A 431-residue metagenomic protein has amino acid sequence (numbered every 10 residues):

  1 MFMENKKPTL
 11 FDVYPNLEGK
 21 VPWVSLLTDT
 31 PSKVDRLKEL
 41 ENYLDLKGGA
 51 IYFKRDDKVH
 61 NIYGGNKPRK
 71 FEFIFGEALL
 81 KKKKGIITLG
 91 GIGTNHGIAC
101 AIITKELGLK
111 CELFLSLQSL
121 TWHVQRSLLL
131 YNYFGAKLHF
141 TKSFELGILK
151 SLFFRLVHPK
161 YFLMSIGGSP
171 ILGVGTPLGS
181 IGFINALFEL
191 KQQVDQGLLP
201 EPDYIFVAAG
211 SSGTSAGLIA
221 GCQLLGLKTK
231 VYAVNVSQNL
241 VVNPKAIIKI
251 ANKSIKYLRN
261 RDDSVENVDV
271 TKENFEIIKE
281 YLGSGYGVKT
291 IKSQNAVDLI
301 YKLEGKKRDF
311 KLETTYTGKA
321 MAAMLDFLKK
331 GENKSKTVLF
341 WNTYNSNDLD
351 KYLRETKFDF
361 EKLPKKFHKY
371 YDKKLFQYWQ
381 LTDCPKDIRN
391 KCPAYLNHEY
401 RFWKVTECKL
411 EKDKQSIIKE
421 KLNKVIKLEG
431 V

Functional and structural regions predicted by a protein language model:
M1-K373: PLP-dependent amino-acid enzyme catalytic core
D372-V431: Cysteine-centered metal-binding/redox modules
